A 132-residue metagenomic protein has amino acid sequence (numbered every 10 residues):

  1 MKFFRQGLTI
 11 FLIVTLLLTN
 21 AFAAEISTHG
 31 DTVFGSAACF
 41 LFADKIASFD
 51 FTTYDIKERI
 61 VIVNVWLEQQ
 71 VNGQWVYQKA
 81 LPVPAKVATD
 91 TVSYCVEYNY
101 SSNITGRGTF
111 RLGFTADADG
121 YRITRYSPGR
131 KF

Functional and structural regions predicted by a protein language model:
M1-F11: Bacterial N-terminal signal peptides that target proteins for export
I10-T19: Bacterial N-terminal signal peptides
L18-D31: Sec-dependent signal peptide cleavage junction
H29-L67: Short, surface-exposed binding/anchoring microloops in extracellular/periplasmic proteins
S48, R122-F132: Short Trp-Ser/Thr-centered turn/loop motifs at beta-strand boundaries
N64-V65, Q74-D90, P128: Solvent-exposed serine/threonine-rich low-complexity stretches and specific carbohydrate-binding patches
V87-N99: Aromatic sugar-binding surface patches on proteins that engage polysaccharides or sugar-phosphate polymers
Y98-R107: Surface-exposed, short loops/turns at beta-strand junctions within beta-sandwich domains
